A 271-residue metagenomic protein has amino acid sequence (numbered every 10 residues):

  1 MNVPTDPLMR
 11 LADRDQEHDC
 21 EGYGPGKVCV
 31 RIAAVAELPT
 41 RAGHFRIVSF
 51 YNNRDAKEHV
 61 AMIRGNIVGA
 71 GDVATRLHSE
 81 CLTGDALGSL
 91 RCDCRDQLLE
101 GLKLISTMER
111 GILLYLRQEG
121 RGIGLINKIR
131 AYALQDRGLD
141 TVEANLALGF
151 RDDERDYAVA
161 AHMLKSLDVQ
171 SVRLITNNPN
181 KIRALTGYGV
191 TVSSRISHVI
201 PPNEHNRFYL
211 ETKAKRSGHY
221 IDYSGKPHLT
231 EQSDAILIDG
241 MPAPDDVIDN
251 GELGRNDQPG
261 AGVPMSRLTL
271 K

Functional and structural regions predicted by a protein language model:
M1-K271: Catalytic domains of riboflavin
